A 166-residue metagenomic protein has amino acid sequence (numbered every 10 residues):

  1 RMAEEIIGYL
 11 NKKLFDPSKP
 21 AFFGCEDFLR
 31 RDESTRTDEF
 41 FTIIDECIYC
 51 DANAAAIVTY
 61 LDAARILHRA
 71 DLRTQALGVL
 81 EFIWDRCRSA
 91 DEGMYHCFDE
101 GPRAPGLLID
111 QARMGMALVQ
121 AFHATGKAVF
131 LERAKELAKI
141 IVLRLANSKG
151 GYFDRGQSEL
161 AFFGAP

Functional and structural regions predicted by a protein language model:
R1-P166: Glycan-recognition and catalytic cores of secretory/periplasmic carbohydrate-active enzymes
